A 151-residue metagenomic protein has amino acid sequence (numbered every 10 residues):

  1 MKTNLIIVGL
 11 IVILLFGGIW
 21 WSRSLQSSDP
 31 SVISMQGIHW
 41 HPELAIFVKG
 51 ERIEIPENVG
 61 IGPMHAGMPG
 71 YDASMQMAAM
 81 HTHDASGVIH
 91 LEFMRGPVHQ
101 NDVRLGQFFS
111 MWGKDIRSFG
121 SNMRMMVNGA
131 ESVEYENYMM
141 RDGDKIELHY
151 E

Functional and structural regions predicted by a protein language model:
K2-E151: Ubiquitin-like/PB1-type beta-grasp interaction modules and other compact soluble beta-rich domains
